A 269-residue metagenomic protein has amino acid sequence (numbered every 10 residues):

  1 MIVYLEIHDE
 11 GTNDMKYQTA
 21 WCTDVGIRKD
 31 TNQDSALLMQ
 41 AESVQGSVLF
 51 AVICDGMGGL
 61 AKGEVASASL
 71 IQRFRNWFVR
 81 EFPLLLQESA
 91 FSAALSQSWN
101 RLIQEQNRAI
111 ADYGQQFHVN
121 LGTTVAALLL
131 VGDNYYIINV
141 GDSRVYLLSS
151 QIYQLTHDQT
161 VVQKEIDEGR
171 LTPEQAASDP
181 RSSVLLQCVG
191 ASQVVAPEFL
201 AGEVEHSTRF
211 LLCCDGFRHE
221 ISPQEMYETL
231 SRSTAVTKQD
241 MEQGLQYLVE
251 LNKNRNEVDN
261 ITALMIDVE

Functional and structural regions predicted by a protein language model:
I2-E269: PP2C/PPM-type serine/threonine phosphatase catalytic domain
